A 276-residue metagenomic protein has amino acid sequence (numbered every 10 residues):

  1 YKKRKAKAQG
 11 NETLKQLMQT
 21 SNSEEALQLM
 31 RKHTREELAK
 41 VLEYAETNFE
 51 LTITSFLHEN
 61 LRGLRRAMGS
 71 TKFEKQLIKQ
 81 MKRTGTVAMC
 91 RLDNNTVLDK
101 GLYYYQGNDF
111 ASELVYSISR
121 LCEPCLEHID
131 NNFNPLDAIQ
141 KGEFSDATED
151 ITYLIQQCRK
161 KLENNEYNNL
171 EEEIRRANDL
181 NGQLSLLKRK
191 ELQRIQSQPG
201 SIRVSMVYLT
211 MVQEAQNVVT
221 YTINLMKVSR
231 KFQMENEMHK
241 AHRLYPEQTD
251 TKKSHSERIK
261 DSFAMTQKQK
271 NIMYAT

Functional and structural regions predicted by a protein language model:
Y1-T276: Cytosolic, long alpha-helical scaffolding segments
